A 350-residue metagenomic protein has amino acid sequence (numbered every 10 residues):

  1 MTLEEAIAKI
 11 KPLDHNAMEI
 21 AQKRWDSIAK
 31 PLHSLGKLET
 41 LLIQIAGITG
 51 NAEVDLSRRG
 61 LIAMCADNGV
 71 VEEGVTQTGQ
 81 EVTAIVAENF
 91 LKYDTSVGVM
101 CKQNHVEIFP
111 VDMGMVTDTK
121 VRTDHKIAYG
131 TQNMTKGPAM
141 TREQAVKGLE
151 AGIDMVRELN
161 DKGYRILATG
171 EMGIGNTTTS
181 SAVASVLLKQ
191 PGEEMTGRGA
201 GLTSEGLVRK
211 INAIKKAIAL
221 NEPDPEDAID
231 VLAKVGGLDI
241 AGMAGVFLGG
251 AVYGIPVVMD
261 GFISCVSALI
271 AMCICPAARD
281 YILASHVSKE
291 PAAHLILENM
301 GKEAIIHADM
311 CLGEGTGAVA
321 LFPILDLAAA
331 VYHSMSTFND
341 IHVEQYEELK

Functional and structural regions predicted by a protein language model:
T2-K350: N-terminal loops that bind phosphate or other acidic moieties and the adjacent beta-alpha structural core
